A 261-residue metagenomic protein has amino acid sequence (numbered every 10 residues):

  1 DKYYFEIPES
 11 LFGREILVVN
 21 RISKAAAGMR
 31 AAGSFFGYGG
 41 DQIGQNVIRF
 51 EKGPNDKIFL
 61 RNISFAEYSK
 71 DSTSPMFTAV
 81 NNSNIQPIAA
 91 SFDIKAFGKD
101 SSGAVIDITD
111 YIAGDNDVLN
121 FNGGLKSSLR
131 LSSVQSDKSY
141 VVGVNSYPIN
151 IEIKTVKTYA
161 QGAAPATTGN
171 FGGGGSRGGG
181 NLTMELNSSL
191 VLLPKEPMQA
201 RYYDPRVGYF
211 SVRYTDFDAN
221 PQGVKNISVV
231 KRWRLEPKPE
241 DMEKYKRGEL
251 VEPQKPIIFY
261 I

Functional and structural regions predicted by a protein language model:
D1-I261: Auxiliary tRNA-acceptor-end handling modules of aminoacyl-tRNA synthetases
